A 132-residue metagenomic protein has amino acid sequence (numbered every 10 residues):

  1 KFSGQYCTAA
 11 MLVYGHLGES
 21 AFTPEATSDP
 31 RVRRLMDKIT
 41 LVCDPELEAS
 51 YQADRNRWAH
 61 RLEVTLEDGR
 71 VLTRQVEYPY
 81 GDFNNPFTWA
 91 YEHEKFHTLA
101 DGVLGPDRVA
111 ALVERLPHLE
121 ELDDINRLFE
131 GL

Functional and structural regions predicted by a protein language model:
K1-L132: Terminal-appendage/accessory-domain detector
